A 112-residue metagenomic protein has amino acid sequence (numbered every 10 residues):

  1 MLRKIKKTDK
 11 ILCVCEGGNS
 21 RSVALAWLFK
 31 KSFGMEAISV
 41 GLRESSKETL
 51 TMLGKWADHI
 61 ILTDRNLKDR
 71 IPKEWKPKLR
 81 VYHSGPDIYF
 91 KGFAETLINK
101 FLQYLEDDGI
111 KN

Functional and structural regions predicted by a protein language model:
M1-N112: Short polar/charged helix/loop
